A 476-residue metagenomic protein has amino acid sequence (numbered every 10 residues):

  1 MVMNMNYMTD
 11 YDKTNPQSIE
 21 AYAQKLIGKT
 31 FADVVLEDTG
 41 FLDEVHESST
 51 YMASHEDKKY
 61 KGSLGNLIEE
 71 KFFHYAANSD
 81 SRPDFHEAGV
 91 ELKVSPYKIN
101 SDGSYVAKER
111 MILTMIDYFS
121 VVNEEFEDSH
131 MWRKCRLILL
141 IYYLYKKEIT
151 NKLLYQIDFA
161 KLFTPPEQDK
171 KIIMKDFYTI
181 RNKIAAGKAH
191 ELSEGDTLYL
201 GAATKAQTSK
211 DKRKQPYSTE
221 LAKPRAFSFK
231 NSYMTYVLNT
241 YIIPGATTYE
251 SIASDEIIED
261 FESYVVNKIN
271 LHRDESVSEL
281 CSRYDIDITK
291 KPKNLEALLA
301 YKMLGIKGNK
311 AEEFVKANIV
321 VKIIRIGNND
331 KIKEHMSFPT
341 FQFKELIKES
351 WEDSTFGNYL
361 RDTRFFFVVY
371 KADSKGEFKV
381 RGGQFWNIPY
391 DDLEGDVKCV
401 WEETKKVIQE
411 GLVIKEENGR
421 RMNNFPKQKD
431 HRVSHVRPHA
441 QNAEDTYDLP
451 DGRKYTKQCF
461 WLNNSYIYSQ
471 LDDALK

Functional and structural regions predicted by a protein language model:
V2-K476: Nucleic-acid endonuclease domains
